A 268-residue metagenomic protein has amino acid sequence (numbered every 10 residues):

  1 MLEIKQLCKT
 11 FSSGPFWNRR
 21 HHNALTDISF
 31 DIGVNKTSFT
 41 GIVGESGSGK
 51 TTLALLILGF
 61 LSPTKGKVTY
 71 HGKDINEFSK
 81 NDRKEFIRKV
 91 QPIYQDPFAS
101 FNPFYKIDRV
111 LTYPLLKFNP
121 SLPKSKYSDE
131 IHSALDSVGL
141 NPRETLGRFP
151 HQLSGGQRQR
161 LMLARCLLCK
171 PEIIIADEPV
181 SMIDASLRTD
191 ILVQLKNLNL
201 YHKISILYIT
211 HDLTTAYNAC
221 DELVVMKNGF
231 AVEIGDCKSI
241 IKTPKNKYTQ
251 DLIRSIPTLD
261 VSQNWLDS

Functional and structural regions predicted by a protein language model:
G14-F16, H21, D236-S268: Short catalytic/signature loops enriched in Gly
L58: Helix-to-loop junction immediately C-terminal to a conserved catalytic motif
G66-D74, F86: Conserved ABC transporter NBD signature motif
F149-L153, Q157: Conserved ABC ATPase signature
L168-E172: A short, proline-enriched helix->beta-strand linker immediately N-terminal to the Walker B motif in ABC-type P-loop
A216-N218: A short, surface-exposed alpha-helical micro-motif characterized by mixed small hydrophobic and charged/polar residues
A231-G235: ABC ATPase "signature
